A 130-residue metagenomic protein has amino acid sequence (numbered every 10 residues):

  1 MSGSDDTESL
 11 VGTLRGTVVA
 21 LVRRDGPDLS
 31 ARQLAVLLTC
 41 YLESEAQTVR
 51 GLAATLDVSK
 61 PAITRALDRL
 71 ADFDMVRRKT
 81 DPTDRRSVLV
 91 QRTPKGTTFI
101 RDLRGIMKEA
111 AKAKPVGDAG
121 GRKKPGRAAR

Functional and structural regions predicted by a protein language model:
M1-D28, P125-R130: N-terminal leader segment of winged-helix/HTH proteins
T17-L21, R101-R130: Amphipathic alpha-helical dimerization/coiled-coil segments that flank or bridge DNA-binding/regulatory modules
V19-V58: N-terminal helix-turn-helix DNA-binding core of bacterial DNA-binding proteins
A46-V88: Canonical helix-turn-helix DNA-binding module
P82-L103: Basic, amphipathic "hinge/linker" alpha-helix immediately C-terminal to the N-terminal HTH DNA-binding motif
